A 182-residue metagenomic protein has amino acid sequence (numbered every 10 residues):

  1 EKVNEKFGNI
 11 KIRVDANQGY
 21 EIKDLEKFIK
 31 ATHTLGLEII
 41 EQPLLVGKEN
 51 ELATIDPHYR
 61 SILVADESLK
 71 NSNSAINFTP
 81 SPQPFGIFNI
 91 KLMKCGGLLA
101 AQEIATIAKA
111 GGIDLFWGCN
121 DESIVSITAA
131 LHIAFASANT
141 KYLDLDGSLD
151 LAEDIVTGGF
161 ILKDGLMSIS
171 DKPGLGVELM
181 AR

Functional and structural regions predicted by a protein language model:
E1-T128, E153-I155, L162: Catalytic core of soluble alpha/beta enzymes
N120-R182: Flexible C-terminal active-site loop/helix
